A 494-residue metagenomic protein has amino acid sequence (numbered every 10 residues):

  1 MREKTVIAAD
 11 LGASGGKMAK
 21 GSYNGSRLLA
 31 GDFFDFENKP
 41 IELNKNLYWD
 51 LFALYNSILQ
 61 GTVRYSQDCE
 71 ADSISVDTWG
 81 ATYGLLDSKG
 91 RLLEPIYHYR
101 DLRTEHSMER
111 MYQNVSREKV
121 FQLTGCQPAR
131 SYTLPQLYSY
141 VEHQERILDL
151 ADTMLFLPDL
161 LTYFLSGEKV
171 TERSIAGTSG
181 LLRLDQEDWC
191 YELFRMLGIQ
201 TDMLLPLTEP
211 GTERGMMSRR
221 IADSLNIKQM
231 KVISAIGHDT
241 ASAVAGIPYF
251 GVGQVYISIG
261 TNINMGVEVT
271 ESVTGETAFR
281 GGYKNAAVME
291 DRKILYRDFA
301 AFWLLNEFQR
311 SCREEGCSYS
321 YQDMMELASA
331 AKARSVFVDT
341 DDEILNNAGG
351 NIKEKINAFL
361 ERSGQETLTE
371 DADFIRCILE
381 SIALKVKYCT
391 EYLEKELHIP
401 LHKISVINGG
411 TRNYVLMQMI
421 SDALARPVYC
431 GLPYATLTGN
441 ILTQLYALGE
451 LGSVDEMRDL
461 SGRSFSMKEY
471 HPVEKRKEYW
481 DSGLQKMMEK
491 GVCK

Functional and structural regions predicted by a protein language model:
M1-E94, Q122, A222-V232, L424-R426 (+2 more regions): N-terminal glycine/serine-rich phosphate-binding loop of ATP-dependent small-molecule kinases, especially carbohydrate
I7-A8, Y112-T124, Y138-F156, T162-E168 (+8 more regions): Active-site core segments that coordinate phosphate-bearing ligands/cofactors across diverse enzyme families
L47-Y55, C126, R130, L207 (+3 more regions): Short acidic-aromatic active-site loops that bind/stabilize oxyanions
V63-H98, Q127-S131, T162-R183, P206-E209 (+1 more regions): Short beta-strand-loop/turn "lid" adjacent to the catalytic site in phosphate-handling enzymes
E70-W79, T153, P206, H398-N408: Short glycine-rich phosphate-binding loop at a beta-alpha junction
D77-T82, P210-G211, I259-T261, K403-R412: Glycine-rich beta-strand-to-loop/alpha-helix junction loops that act as flexible
D101: Carbohydrate-associated surface elements
L197-P210, I441: A conserved helix-loop-beta module that forms one wall/lid of the active-site cleft in ATP-utilizing catalytic domains
